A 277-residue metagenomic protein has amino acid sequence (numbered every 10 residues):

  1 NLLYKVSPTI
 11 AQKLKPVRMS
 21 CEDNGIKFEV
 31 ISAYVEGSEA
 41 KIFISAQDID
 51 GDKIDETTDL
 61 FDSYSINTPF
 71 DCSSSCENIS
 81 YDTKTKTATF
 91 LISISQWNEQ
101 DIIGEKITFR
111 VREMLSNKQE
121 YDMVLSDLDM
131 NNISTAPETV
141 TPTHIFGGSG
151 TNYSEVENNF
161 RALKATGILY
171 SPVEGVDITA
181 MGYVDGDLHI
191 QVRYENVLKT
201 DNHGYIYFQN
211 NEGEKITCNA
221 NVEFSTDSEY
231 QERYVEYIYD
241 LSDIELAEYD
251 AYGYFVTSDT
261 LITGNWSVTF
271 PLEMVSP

Functional and structural regions predicted by a protein language model:
N1-P277: Alpha-helical, hydrophobic structural elements that either
